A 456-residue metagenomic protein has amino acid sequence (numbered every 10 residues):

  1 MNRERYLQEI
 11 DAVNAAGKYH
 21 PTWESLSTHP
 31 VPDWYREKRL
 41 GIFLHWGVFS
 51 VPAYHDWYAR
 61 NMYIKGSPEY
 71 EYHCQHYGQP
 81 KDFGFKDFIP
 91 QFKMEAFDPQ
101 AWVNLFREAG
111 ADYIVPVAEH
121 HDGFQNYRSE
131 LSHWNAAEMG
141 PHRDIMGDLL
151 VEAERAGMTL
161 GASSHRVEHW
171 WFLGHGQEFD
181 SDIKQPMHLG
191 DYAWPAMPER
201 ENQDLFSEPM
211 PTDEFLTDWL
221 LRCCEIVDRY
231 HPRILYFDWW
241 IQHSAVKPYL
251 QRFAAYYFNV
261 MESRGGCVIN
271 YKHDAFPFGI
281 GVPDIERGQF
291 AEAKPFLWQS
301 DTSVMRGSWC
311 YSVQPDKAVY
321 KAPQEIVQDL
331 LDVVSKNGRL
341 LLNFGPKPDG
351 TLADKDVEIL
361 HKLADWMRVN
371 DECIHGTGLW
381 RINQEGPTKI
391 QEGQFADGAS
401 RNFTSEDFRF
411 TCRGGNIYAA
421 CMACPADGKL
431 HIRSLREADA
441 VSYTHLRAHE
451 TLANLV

Functional and structural regions predicted by a protein language model:
M1-R447, V456: Mature catalytic domains of secreted/periplasmic carbohydrate-active enzymes
